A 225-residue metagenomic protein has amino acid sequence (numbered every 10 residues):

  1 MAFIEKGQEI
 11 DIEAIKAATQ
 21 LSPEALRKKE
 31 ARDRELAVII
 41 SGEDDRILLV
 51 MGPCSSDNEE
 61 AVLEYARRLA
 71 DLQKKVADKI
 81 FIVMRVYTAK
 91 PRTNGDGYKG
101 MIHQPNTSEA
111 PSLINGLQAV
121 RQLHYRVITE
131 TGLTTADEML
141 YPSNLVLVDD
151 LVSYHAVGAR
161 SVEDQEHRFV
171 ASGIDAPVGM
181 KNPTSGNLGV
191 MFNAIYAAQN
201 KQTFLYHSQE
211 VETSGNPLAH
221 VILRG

Functional and structural regions predicted by a protein language model:
M1-E43: N- or domain-start disorder-to-order transition segments that initiate the globular core
G52: Conserved, mostly hydrophobic/aromatic
S55-S56: Short strand->helix junction
E59-L63: Conserved strand-to-helix beginnings and helix N-cap segments that scaffold or border functional pockets
A66, K79-G225: Active-site-facing alpha/beta catalytic cores
K74-D78: Short helix-capping segments at alpha-helix termini
